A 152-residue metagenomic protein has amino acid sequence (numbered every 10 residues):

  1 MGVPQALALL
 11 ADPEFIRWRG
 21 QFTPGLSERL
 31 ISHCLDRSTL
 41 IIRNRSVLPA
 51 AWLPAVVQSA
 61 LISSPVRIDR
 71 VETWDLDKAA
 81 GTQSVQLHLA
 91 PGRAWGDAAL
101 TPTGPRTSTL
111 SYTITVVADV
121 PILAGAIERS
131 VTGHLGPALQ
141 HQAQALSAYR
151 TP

Functional and structural regions predicted by a protein language model:
M1-W52: Hydrophobic ligand-binding cavity/cleft-lining segments
A6-L10, Y112, L146: Hydrophobic pocket/interface hotspot
I16-G25, S59-P65, L87-R93: Short, solvent-exposed secondary-structure boundary motifs
Q21-I31, R67-V71, A94-A98: Short small/polar-residue motifs
L30-V85: Glycine-rich portal/gate segments that line the openings of hydrophobic small-molecule binding cavities
L40-I42, V71-T73, A79-G133: Beta-strand/loop substructures that line and gate deep hydrophobic ligand-binding cavities in soluble
A51-P65, V117-P137: Alpha-helical membrane-targeting segments
I68-V71, A124-P152: A conserved amphipathic terminal alpha-helix motif
